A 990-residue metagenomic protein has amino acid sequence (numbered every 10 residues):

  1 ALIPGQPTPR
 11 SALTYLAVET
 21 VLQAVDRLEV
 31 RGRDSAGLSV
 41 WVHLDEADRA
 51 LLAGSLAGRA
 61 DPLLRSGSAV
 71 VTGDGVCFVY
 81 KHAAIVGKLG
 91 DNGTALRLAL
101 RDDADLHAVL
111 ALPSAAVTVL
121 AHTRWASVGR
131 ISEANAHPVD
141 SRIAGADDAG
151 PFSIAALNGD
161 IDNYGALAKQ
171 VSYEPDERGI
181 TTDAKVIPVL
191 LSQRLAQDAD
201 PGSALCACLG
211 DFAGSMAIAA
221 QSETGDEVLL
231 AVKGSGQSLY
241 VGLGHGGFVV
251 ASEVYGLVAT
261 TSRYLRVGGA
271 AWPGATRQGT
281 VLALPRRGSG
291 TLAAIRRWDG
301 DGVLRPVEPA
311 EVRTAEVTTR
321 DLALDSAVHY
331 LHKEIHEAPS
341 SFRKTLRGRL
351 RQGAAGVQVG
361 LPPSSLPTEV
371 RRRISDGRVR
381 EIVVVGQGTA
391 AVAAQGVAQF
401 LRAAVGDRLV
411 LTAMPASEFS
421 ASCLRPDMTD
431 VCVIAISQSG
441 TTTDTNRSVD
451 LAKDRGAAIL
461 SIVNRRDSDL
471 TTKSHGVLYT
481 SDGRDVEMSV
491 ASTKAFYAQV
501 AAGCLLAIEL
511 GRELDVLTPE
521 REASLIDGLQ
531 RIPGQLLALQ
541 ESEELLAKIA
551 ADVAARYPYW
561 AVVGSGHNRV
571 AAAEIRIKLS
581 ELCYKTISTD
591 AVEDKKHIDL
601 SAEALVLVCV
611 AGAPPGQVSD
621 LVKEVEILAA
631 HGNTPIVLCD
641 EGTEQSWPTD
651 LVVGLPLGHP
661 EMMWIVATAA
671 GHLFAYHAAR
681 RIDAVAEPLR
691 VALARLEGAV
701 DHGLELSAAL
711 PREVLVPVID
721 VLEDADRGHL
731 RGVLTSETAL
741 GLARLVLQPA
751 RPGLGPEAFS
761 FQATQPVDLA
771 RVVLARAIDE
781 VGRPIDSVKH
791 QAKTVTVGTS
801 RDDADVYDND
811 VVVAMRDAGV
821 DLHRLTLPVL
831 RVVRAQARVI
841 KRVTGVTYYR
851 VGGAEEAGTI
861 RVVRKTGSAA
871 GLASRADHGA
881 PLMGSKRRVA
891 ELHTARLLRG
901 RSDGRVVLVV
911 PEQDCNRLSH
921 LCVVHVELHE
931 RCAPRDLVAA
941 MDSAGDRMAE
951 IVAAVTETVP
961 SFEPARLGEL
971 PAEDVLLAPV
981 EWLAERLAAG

Functional and structural regions predicted by a protein language model:
A1-R380, P519, L537-E543, I549: Conserved short alpha-helical segments that host acidic/polar catalytic motifs at enzyme active sites
T224, S235-L239, G244-R347, Q352-G990: A SIS-like phosphosugar-recognition module
